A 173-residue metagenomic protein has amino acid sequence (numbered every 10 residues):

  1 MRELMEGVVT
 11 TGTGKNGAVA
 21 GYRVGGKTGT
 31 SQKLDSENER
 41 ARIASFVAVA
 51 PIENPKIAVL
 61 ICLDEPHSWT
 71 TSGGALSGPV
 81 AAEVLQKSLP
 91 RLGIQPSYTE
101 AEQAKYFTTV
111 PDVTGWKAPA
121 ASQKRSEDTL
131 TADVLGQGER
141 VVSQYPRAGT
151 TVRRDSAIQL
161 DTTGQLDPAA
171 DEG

Functional and structural regions predicted by a protein language model:
R2-G93: Active-site beta-strand/loop architecture of penicillin-binding DD-peptidases
R40, T70-G78, P111-A118, T151-R153: Solvent-exposed, acidic/flexible segments
I52, D64-P66, Q86, G115 (+2 more regions): Solvent-exposed coil/turn segments that connect beta secondary-structure elements in extracytoplasmic/periplasmic
H67-W69, R91, P119, A148-G149 (+1 more regions): Short beta-strands and strand-coil junctions in structured, solvent-facing domains, enriched
Q95-R140, G164-G173: Glycine-rich loop/hinge motif
R140-A148: Short beta-strand segments of a lipoyl-like beta-sandwich/carrier module
T151-P168: Conserved "repeat-terminator" motif of extracellular CCP/Sushi domains
